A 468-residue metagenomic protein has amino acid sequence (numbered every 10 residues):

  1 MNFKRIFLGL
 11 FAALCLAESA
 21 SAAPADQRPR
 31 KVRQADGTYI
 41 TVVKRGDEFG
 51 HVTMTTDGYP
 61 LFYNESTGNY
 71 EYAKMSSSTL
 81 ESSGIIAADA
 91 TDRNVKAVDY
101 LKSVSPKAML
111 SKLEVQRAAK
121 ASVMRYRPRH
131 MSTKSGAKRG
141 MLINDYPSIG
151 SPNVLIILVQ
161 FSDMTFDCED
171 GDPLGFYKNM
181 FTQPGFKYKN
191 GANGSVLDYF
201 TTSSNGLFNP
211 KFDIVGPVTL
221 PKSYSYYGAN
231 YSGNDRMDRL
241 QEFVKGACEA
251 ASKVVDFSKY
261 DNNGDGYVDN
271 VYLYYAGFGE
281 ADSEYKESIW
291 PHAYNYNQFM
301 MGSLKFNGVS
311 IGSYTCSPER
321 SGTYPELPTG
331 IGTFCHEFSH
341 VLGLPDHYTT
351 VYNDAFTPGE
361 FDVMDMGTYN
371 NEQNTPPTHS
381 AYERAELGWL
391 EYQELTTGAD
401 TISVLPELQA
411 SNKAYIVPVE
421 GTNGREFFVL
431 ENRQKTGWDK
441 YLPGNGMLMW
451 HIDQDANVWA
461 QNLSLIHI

Functional and structural regions predicted by a protein language model:
M1-F7: Bacterial N-terminal signal peptides that target proteins for export
G9-A17: Bacterial N-terminal signal peptides
S21-I143, Q393, T397, E420: N-terminal prosegments of processed precursors
H130-M180, N230-M237, G277: Fold-level signature of zinc-dependent metallopeptidase catalytic domains
S135-S148, G191-N307: Active-site-proximal segments of metallohydrolase catalytic domains
T165-F166, D170-N205: Active-site-surrounding "flap" and adjacent substrate/cofactor-binding loops of secreted or lumenal enzymes, prototyped
S203, N270-L442, W450-N457: Extracellular hydrolytic enzyme modules, especially secreted metalloproteases of the metzincin/thermolysin-like class
I466-I468: Conserved small/polar residues in nucleotide/adenosyl-binding loops
